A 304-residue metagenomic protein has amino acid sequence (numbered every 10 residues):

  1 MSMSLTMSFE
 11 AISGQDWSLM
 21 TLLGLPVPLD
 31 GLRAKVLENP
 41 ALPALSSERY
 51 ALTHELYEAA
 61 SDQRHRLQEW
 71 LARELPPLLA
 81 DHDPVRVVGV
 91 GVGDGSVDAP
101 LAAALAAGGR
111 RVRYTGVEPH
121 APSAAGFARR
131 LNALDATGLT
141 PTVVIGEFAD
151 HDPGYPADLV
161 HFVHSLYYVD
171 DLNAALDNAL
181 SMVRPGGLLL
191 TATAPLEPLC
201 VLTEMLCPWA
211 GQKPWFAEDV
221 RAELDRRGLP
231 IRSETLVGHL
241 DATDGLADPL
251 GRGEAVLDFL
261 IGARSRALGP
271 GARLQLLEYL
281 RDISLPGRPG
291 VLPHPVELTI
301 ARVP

Functional and structural regions predicted by a protein language model:
G14-L79: Class I SAM-dependent methyltransferase Rossmann-like catalytic core, especially the SAM/SAH-binding loop
R86-D150: Class I SAM-dependent methyltransferase SAM/SAH-binding core
A149-V160: A short acidic, Gly/Pro-enriched loop at the edge of an enzyme's catalytic core that lines a small-molecule cofactor
D158-N173: A short SAM/SAH-binding and catalytic strip from SAM-dependent methyltransferases
N173-L188: A short glycine-rich, Lys/Arg-flanked "PGG" loop and its adjoining helix->strand segment in the class I
L188-W215: Conserved class I S-adenosyl-L-methionine
Q212-G228: Short alpha-helix
R232-P304: Conserved Class I S-adenosyl-L-methionine
